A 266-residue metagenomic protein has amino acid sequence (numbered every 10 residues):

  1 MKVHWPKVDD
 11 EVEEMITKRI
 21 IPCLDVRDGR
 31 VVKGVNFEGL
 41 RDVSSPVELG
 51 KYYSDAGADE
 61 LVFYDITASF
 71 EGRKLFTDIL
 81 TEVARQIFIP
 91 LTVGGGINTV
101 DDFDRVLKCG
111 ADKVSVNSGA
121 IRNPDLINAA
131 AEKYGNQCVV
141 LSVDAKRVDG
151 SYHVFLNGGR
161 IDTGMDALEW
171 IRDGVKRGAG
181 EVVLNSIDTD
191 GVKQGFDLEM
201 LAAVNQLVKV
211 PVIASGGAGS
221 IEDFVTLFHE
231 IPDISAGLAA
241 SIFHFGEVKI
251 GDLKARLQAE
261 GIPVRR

Functional and structural regions predicted by a protein language model:
E11-N36, V143-K146, R266: N-terminal amphipathic alpha-helix/helix-capping segment at the start of soluble metabolic enzymes
R19-C23, E60, F88-T92, K113-S115 (+5 more regions): Structural preference for beta-strand elements that scaffold enzyme active sites
D25, Y53, L61, V93 (+6 more regions): Conserved, mostly hydrophobic/aromatic
V26-D28, V32-K33, A111-L184, D188-T189: Conserved anion-binding
E60-D78, S118, V183-Q194: Glycine-rich, proline-tolerant flexible connector loops at the mouths of alpha/beta enzymes
E71-T92, A129-D144, Q194-G219, G261-I262: Alpha-helix-loop-beta-strand connector modules within alpha/beta enzyme cores
L91-T92, I97-G110, E199-I234: Catalytic cores of alpha/beta
R105-L126, S186-D188, A214-I221, E230-I250: Glycine-rich phosphate-binding active-site loops on the catalytic face of alpha/beta enzymes
